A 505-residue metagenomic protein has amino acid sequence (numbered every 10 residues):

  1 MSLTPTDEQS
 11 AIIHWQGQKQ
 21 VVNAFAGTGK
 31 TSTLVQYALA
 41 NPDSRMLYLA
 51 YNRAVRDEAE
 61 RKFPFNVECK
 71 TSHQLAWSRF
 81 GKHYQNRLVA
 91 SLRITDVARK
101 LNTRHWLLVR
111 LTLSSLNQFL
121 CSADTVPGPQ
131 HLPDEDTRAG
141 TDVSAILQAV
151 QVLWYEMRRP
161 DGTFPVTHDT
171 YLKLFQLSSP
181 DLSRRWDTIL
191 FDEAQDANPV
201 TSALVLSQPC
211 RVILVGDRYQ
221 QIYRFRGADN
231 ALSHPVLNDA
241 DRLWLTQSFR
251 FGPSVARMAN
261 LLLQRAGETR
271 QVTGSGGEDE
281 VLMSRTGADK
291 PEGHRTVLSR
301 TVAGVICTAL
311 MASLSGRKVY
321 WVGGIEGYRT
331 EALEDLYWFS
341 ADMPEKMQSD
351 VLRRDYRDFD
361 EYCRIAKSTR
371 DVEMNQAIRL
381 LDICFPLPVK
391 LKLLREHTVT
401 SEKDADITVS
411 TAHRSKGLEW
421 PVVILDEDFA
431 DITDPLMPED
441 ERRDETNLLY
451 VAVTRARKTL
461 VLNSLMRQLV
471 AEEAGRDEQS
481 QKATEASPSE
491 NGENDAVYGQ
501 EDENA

Functional and structural regions predicted by a protein language model:
M1-H14, Q18-V21, T33, W106-L190 (+2 more regions): Accessory N-terminal region flanking or inserted into the helicase ATPase core in nucleic-acid motor proteins
M1-Q85, N260, T454: P-loop NTPase Walker
N23-T28, S32-L34, Y51-A54, H73 (+14 more regions): Conserved helicase motor core of SF1/SF2 NTP-dependent helicases
Q36-A40, R61, K173-P180, A203-C210 (+2 more regions): Short, well-ordered alpha-helices that flank and scaffold nucleotide-derived cofactor binding pockets
R53-F119, S313-G316, Y320-Y328: Conserved P-loop NTPase-based nucleic-acid remodeling module centered on helicase motor cores
G81-R159, R242-T286, L352-Y356: Interdomain motor-coupling "hinge/lid" segment immediately C-terminal to the ATP-binding subdomain of NTP-driven enzymes
Y337-N463, R467-L469: Conserved helicase C-terminal RecA-like lobe
D440, N447-V451, R457-A505: Helicase C-terminal subdomain and adjacent C-terminal extension
